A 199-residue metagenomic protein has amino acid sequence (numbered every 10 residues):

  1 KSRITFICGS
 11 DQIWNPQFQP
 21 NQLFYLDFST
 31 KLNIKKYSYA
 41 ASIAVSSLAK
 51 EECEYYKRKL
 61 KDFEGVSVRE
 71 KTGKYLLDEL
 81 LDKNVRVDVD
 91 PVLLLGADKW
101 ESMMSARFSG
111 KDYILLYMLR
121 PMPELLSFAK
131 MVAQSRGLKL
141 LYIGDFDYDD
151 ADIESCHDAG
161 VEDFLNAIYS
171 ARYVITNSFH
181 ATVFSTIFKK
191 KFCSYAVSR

Functional and structural regions predicted by a protein language model:
K1-R58: Aromatic- and Gly/Pro-rich donor/ligand-binding loops that form nucleotide- or phosphate-bearing donor binding pockets
S2-R3, S29-N33, W100-Y113: Nucleotide-sugar donor-binding and catalytic loop/hinge architecture of NDP-sugar-dependent glycosyltransferases
K35-V45, L76-L77, M118-R120, E124-V161: Catalytic donor nucleotide-activated moiety binding site of glycosyltransferases and closely related
V45-E51, L93-R107: Acidic anion/phosphate-binding donor-loop and adjacent secondary structure in glycosyltransferase catalytic cores
K57-D62, I168: A conserved, positively charged/aromatic
F63-E70, I175: A short beta-strand/loop micro-motif in the catalytic core of glycosyltransferases that engages the nucleotide-sugar
V85-L93, A97, D145-F146, D150-F179: Donor nucleotide-activated moiety binding/catalytic core segment of transferases that use nucleotide-activated donors
A167-R199: A donor-sugar binding/catalytic signature common to diverse glycosyltransferases and related nucleotide-sugar
